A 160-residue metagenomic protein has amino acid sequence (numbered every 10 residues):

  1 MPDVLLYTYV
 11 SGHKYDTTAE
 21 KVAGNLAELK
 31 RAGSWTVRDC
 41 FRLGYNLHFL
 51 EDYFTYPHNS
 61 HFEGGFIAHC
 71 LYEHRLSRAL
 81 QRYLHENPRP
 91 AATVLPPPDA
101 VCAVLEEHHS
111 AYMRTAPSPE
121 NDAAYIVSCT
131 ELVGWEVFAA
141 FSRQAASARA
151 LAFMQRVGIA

Functional and structural regions predicted by a protein language model:
M1-A160: N-terminal leader/auxiliary helical segments
